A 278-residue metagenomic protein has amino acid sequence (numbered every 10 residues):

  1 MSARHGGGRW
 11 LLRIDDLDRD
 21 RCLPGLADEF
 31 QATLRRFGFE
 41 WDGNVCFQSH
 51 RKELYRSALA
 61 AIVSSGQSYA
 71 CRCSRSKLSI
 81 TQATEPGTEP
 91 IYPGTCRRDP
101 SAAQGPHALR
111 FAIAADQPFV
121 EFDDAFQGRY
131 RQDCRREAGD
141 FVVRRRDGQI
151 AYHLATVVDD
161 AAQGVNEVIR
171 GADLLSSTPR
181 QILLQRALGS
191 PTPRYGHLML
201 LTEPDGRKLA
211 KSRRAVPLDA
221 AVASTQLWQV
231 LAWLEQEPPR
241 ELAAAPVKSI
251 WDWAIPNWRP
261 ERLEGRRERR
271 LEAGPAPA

Functional and structural regions predicted by a protein language model:
M1-E85, A172-D173, S177-S190, L242-S249: N-terminal Rossmann-like or analogous alpha/beta NTP/dinucleotide-binding catalytic cores that position adenine
S49-R56, F111, L198-M199, E235-A245 (+1 more regions): Noncatalytic linker/hinge segments flanking ATPase motor cores
A58, T81, T95, D99 (+2 more regions): Residues that form generic nucleotide/phosphate-binding pockets
I62-R75, Q127-R131, R135, A245-R266: A short, terminal or domain-edge coil/loop segment
R75-A220, P238, L271-A278: Active-site cores that bind ATP or allylic diphosphates and position pyrophosphate for catalysis
R207-A278: Conserved catalytic-core subdomain
